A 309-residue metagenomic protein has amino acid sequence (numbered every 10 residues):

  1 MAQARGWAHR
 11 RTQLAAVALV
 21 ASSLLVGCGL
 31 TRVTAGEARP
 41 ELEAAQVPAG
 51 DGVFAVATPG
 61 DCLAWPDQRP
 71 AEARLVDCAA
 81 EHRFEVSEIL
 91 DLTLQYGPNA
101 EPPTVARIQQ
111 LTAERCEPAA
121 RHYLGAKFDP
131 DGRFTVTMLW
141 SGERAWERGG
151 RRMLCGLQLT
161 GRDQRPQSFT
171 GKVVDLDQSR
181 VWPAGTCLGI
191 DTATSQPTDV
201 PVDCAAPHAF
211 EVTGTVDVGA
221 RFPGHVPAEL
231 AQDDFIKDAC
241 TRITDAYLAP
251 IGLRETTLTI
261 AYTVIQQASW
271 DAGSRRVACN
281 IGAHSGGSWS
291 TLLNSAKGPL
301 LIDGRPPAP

Functional and structural regions predicted by a protein language model:
M1-V20: N-terminal export and membrane-targeting signals
L24-G27: C-terminal motif of bacterial Sec signal peptides marking the signal peptidase cleavage site
G29-P309: Long, compositionally biased stretches enriched for glycine and/or charged residues
